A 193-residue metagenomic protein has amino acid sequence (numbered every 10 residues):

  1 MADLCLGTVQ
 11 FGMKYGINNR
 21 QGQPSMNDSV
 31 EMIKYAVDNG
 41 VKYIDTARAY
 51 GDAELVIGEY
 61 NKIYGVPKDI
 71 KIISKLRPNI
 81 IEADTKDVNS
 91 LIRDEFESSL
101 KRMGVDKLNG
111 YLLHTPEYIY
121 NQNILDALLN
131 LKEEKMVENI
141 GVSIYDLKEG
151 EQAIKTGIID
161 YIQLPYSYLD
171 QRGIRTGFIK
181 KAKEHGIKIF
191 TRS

Functional and structural regions predicted by a protein language model:
M1-I70: N-terminal binding-site loop/beta-alpha segment at the start of enzyme catalytic domains that lines or forms
L6, S29, A36, I44 (+8 more regions): Conserved, mostly hydrophobic/aromatic
V9-F11, A47-A49, K75-N79, L113-P116 (+2 more regions): Active-site beta-loop-alpha junctions enriched in small/polar residues
M13-N18, N79-T85: A short acidic, helix-capping loop that chelates divalent metal ions and anchors anionic groups
Q21-A36, T85-G104, I144-I154: Short, acidic/polar
D38, G58-K71, L100-D106, K132 (+2 more regions): Acidic (Asp/Glu)-rich catalytic clusters
L100-Y118: Active-site groove signature of glycoside hydrolases
T115-S193: Beta/alpha (TIM)-barrel catalytic core signal, keyed to glycine-rich beta->alpha loops juxtaposed to Asp/Glu that bind
